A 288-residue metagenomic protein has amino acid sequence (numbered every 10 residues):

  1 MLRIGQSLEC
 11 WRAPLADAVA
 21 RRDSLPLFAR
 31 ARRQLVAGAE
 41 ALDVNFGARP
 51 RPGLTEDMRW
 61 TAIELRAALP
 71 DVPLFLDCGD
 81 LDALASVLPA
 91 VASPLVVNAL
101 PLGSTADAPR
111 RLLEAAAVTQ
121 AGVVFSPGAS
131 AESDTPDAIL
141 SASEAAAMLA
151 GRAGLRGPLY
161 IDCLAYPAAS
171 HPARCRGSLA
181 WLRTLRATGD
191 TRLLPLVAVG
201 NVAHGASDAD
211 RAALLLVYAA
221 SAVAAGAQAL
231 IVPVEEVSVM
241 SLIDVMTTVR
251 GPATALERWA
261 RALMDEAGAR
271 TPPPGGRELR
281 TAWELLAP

Functional and structural regions predicted by a protein language model:
M1-D17, L25-A29, A37, V234-P288: Extended, intrinsically disordered, low-complexity segments
R3-A29, G53-L54, A99-T105, S130-D137 (+1 more regions): Active-site mouth loops of central-metabolism enzymes
L35-F75, A165-C175: Glycine-rich, proline-tolerant flexible connector loops at the mouths of alpha/beta enzymes
L35-V36, A67, L88-A92, R110-A121 (+2 more regions): Acidic (Asp/Glu)-rich catalytic clusters
D43-P50, V72-D80, P94-A106, G122-P127 (+2 more regions): Catalytic beta/alpha-barrel core
P50-T61, C78-S86, G103-A117, E132-A142 (+2 more regions): Active-site-adjacent beta->alpha loops and helix N-cap segments on the catalytic face of soluble alpha/beta enzymes
P52-C78, D82-A92, L179-P195: Alpha-helix-loop-beta-strand connector modules within alpha/beta enzyme cores
A116-M264: Catalytic alpha/beta core domains of metabolic enzymes, predominantly
